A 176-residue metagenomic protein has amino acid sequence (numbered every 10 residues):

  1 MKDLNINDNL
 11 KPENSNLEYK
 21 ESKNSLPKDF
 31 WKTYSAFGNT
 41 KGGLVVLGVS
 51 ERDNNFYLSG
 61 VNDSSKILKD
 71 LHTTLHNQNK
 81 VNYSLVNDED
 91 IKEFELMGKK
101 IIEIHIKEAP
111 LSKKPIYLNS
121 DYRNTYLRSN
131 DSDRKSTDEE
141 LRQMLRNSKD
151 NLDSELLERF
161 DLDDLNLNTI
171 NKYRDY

Functional and structural regions predicted by a protein language model:
M1-Y176: Conserved N-terminal catalytic/coupling substructures associated with nucleotide/phosphate chemistry
